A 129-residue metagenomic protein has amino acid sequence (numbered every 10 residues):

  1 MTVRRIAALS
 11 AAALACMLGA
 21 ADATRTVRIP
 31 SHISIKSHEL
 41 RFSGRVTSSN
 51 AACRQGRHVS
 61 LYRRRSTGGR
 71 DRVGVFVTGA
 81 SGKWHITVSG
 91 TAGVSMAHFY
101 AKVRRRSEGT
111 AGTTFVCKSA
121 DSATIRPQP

Functional and structural regions predicted by a protein language model:
M1-A8: Bacterial N-terminal signal peptides that target proteins for export
S10-M17: Bacterial N-terminal signal peptides
A23-N50, T124-P129: Beta-strand-rich domain onsets/edges
G44, G74-G90: Glycine-centered loop-to-beta-strand initiation motif
V46-S48, G90, V103: Hydrophobic beta-strand positions in extracellular immunoglobulin-like domains
N50, R65-T67: Solvent-exposed strand-loop boundary residues in beta-sheet-rich modules
H58-Y62: Beta-strand signatures of extracellular beta-sandwich domains
V94-T124: Enriched for extracellular/lumenal, surface-exposed ectodomains of secreted and cell-surface proteins
